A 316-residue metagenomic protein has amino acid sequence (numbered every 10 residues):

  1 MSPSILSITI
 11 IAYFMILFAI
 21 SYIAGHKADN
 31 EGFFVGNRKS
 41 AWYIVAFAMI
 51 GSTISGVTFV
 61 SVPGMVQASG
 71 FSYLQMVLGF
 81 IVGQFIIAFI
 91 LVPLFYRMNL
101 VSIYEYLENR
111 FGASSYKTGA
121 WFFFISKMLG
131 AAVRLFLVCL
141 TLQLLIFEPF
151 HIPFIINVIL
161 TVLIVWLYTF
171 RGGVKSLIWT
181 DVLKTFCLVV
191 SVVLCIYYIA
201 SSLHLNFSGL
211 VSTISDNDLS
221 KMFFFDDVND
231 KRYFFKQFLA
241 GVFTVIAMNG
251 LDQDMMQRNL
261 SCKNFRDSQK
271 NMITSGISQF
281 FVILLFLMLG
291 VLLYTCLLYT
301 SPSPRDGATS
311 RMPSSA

Functional and structural regions predicted by a protein language model:
M1-F59, T169-G172, T185, S191: Membrane-interface "cap" regions at the ends of multi-pass membrane proteins
S2-A24, G36, S40, G64-L100 (+3 more regions): Extracellular loop-to-transmembrane helix junctions
I20, A24-H26, M128-L135, C139-I156 (+4 more regions): Hydrophobic alpha-helical segments and their helix-loop junctions in multi-pass secondary transporters
F33-N37, M65, I90-R97, E105-N109 (+5 more regions): Helix-loop junctions at the membrane interface of multi-pass solute transporters
V35-G51, Y73, M98-G130, K263-R266 (+1 more regions): Transmembrane-helix boundary/entry motifs in multi-pass membrane transporters
I44-F59, T161, G172, K221-L293: Hydrophobic, membrane-embedded alpha-helices of multi-pass small-molecule transporters
Q75-F170, A240-V245: Helix-loop-helix module between adjacent transmembrane segments
Y299-P304: Conserved small/polar residues in nucleotide/adenosyl-binding loops
